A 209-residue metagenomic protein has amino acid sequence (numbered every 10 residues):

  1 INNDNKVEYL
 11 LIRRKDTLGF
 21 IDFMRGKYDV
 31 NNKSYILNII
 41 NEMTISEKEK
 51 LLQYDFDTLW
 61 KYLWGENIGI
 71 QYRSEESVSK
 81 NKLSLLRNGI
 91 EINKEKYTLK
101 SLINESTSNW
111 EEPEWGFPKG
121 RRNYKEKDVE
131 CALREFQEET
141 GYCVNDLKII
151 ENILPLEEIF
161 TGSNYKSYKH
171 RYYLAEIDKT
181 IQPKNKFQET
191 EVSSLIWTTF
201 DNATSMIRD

Functional and structural regions predicted by a protein language model:
D4-N88: Internal, charge-rich low-complexity segments
L18, L59-L63, N67-D209: Unchanged
